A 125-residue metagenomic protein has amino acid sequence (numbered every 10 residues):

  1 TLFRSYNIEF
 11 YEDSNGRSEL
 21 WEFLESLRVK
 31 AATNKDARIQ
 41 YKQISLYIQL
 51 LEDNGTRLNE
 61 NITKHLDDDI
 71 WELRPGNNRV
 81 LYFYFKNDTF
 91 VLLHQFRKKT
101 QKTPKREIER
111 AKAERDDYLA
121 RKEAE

Functional and structural regions predicted by a protein language model:
F3-N77, N87-T89, R97-E125: Basic, Lys/Arg-enriched alpha-helical interface segments
V80-F83: Short, surface-exposed beta-strand/loop micro-motifs that present aromatic residues
L93: ATP-dependent carboxylate-activation loops
